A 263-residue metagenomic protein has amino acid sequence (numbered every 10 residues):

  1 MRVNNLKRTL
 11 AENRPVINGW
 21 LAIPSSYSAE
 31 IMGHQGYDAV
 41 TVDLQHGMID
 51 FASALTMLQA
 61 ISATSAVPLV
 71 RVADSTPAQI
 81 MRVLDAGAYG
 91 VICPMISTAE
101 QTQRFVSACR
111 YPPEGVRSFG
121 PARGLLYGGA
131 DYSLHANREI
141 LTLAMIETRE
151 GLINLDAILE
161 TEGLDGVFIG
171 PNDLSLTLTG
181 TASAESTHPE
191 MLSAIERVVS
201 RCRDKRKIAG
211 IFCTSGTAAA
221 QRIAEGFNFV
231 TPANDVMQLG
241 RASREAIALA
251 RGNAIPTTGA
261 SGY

Functional and structural regions predicted by a protein language model:
M1-Y263: Expand to "…catalyze enediolate/carbanion chemistry for C-C bond making/breaking, isomerization, decarboxylation
